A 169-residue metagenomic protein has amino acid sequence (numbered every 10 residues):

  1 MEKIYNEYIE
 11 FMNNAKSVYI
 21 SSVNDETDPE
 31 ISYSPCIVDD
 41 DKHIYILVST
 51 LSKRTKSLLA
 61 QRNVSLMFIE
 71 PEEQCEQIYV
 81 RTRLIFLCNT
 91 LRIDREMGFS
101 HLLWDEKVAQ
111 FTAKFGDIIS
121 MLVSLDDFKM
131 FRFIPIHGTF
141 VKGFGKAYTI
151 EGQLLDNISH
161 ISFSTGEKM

Functional and structural regions predicted by a protein language model:
M1-L59: An N-terminal domain-cap segment
V23, Y33, T55, E73-E76 (+1 more regions): Catalytic micro-motifs at enzyme active sites that drive phosphoryl/nucleotidyl and oxygen chemistry
P29, L59, Y79-R81, V123-D126: Short coil/turn motifs at beta-sheet boundaries
I31-P35, I85-L87, F128-R132, G138: Conserved hydrophobic/aromatic beta-strand scaffold that supports enzyme active sites
D39-D41, L84, S124: Short glycine-enriched loop/turn motifs at secondary-structure junctions
S49, I69, G143-G145: Surface loops and adjacent helix of pleckstrin homology
K53-A113, H137: Short, structured beta-strand-loop surface elements
E106-Q110, K114-M169: C-terminal edge-of-domain segments
